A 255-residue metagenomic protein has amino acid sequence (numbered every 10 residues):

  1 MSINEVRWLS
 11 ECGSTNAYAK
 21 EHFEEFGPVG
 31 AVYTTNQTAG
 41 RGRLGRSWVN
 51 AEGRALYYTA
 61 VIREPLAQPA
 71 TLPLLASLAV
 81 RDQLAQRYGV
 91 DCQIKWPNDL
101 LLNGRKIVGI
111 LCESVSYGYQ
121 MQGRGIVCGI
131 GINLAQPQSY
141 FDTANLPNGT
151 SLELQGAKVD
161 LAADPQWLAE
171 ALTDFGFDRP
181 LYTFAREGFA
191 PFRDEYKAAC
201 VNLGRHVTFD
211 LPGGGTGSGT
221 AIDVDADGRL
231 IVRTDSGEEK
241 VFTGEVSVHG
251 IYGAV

Functional and structural regions predicted by a protein language model:
M1-V90, K106-V108, V115-S116, A254-V255: N-terminal lobe of the biotin/lipoate ligase/transferase fold
P65-A67, L74-C92, L102-V255: Long, positively charged amphipathic alpha-helical accessory segments at protein N-termini or as interdomain linkers
